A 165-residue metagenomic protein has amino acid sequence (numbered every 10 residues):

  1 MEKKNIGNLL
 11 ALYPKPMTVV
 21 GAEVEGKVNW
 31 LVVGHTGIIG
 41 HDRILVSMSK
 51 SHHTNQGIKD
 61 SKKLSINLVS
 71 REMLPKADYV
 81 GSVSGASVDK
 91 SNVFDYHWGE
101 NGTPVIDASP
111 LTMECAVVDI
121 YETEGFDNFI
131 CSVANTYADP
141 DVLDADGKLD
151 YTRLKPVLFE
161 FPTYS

Functional and structural regions predicted by a protein language model:
M1-S165: Basic, polyanion-binding surface patches
